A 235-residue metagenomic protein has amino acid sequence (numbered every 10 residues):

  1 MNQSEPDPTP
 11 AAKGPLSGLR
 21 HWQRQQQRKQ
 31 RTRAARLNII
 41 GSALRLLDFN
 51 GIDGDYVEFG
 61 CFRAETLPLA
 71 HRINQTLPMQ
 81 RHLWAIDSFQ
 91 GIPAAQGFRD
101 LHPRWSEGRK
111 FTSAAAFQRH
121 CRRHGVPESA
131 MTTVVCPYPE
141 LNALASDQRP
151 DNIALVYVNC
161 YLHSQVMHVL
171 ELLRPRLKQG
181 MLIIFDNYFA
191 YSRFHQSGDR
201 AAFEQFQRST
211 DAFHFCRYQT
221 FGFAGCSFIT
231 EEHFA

Functional and structural regions predicted by a protein language model:
P8, A12-A34, I52-A235: S-adenosylmethionine/decaboxylated-SAM
N38-G51: Conserved alpha-helix/loop element of class I SAM-dependent methyltransferases that forms part of the SAM/SAH-binding
